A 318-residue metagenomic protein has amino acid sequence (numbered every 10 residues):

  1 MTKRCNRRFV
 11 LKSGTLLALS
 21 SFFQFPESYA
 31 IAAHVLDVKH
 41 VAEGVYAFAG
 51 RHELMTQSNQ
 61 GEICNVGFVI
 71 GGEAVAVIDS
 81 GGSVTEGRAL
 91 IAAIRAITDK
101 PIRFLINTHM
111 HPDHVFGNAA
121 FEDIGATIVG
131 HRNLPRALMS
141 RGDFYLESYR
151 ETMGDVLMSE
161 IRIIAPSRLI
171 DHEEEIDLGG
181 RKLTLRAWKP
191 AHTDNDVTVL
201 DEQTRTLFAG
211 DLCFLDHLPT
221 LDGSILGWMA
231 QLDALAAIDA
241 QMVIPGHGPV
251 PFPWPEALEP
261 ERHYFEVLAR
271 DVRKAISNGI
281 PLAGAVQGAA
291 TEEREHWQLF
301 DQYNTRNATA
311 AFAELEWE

Functional and structural regions predicted by a protein language model:
M1-S21: N-terminal secretory signal peptides and thylakoid transit peptides that target proteins across membranes
R4-C5, F9-L11, S277-E318: C-terminal regulatory/interaction regions
F22-A49: C-terminal segment of N-terminal export signals and the immediately downstream linker at the start of the mature
A33, H40, P135-W188, D194 (+3 more regions): Metallo-beta-lactamase
E43-A93, V197-A209: Conserved beta-strand hairpin/beta-sheet module of binuclear metal-dependent hydrolase folds, prominently
G72-A74, T85-V129: Active-site metal-binding motif and surrounding structural segment of the metallo-beta-lactamase
I78-S80, R103-H109, V129-R132, F208-G210 (+1 more regions): Active-site neighborhood of phospho(di)ester-bond hydrolases with catalytic His/Asp-centered motifs
M229-I280, G288: Divalent-metal (often Zn2+) His-rich catalytic cores of metallo-beta-lactamase-fold enzymes
